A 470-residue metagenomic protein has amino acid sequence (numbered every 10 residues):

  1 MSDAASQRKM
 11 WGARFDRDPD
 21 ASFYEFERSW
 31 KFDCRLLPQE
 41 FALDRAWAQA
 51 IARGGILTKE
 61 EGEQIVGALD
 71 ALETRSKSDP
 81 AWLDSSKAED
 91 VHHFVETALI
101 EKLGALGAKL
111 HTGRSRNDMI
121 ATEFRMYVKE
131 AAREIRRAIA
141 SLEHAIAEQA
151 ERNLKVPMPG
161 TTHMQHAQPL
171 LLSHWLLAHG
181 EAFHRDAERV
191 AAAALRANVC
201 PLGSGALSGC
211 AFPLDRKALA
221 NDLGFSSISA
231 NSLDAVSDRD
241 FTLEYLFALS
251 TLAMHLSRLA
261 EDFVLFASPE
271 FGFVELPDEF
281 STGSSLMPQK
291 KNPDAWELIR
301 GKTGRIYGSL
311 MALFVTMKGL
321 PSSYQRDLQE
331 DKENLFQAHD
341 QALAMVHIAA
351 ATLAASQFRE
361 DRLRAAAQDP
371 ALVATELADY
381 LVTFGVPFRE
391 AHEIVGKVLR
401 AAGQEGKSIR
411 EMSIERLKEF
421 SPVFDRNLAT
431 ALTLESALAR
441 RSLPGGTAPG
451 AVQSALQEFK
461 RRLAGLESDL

Functional and structural regions predicted by a protein language model:
S2-G209, L214-N221, T282-G283, D294 (+5 more regions): A helix-coil-helix interface module used to build multimeric assemblies and to scaffold catalytic/cofactor sites
S2-L43, A105-L106, G272, M287-L470: Glycine-rich cofactor/substrate-binding loops
D44, H92, E96, T242-Y245 (+2 more regions): Short runs of predominantly hydrophobic/aromatic residues within well-ordered alpha helices that form helix-helix
W47, I51, A68-R75, A98 (+18 more regions): Generic, well-ordered alpha-helical scaffold segments in large soluble proteins
Q49-L57, Y127, H174, L243-T251 (+1 more regions): Short, well-ordered beta-strand elements within core beta-sheets of diverse protein domains
I56-L57, F225, V386, K407: Helix N-cap/coil-helix junction residues
F124-K129, R136, E151, M158-G319 (+2 more regions): Charged, flexible cofactor/metal-binding loops and thiol motifs
